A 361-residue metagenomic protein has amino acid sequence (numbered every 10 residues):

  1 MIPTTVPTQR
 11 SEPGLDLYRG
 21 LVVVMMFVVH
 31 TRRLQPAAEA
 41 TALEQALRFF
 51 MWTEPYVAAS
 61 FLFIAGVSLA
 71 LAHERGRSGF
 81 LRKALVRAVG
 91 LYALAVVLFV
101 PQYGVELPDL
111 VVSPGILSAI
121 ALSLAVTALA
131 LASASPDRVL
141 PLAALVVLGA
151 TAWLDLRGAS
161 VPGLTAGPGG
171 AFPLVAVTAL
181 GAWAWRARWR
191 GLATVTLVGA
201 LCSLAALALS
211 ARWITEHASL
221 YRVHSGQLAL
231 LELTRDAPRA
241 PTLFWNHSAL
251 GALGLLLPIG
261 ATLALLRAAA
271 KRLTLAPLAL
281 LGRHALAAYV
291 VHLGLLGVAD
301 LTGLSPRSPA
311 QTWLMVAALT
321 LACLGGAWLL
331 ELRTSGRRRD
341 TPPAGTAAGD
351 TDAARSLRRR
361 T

Functional and structural regions predicted by a protein language model:
I2-T361: Alpha-helical transmembrane segments and their immediate juxtamembrane cytosolic regions
